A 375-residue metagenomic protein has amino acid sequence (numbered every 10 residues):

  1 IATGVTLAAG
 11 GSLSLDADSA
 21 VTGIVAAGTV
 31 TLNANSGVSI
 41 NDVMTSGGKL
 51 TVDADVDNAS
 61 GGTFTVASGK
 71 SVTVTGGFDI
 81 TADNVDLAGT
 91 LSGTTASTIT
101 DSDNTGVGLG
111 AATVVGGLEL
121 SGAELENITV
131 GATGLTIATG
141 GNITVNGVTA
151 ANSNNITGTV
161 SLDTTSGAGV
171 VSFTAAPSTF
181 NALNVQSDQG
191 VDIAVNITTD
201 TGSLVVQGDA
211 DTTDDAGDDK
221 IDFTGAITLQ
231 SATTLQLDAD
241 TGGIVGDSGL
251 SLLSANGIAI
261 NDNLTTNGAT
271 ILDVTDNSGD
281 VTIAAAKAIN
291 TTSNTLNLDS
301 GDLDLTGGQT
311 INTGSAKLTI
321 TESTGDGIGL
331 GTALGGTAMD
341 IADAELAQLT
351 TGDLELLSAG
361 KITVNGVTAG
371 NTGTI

Functional and structural regions predicted by a protein language model:
I1-I375: Extracellular lectin-like interaction modules
